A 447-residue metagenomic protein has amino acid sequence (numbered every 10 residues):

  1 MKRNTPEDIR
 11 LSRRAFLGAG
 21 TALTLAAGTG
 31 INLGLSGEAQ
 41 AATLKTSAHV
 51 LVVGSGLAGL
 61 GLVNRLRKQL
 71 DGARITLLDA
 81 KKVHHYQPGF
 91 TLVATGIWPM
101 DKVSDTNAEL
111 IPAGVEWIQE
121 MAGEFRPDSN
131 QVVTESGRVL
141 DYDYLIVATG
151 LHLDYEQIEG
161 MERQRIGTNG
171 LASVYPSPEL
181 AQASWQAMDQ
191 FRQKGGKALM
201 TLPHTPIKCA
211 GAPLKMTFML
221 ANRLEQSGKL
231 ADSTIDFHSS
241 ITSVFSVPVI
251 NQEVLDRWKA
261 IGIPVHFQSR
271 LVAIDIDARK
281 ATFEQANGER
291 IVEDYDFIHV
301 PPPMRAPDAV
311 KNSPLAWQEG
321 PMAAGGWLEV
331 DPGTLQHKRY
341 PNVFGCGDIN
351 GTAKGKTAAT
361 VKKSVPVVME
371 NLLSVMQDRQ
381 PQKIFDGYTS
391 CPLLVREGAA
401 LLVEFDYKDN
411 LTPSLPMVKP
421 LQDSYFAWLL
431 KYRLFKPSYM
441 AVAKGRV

Functional and structural regions predicted by a protein language model:
K2-T24: N-terminal secretory signal peptides and thylakoid transit peptides that target proteins across membranes
A42-E116, H204-P248: Beta1-alpha1 glycine-rich phosphate/pyrophosphate-binding loop at the start of Rossmann-like nucleotide-binding domains
T46, L402-V447: C-terminal auxiliary extensions adjacent to catalytic cores
V115-E124, V132, L140, N222-G325: A Rossmann-like FAD-binding core segment of flavoenzymes
G150-S227: Glycine-rich dinucleotide-binding loop and its adjacent helix/turn
R165-R192, D296-F297, P301-V361: FAD-site-proximal beta/loop scaffold in flavoenzymes
I349-R379, K383: A conserved FAD-binding loop/helix module that cradles the flavin
L373-N410: Active-site-proximal substrate-binding core of FAD-dependent oxidoreductases
